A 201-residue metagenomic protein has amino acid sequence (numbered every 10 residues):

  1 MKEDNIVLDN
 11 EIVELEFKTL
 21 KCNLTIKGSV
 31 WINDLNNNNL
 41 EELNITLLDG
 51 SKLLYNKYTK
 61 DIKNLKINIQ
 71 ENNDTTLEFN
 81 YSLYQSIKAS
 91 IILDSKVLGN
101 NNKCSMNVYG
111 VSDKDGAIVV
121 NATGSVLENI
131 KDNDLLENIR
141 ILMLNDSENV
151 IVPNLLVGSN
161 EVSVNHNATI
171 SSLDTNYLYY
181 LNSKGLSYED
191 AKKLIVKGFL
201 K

Functional and structural regions predicted by a protein language model:
K2-Y179, S183-K184, F199-K201: Conserved beta-strand/loop scaffold segments within soluble protein domains that form the structured core and edges
